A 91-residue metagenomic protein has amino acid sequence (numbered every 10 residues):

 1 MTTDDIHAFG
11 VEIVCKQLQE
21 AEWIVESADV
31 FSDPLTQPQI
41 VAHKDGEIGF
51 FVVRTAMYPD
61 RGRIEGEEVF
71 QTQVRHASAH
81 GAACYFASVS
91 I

Functional and structural regions predicted by a protein language model:
M1-D29: Acidic-basic catalytic patches of nuclease active cores, encompassing PD-(D/E)XK and other metal-cofactor nuclease
V11, T36, V69-F70: Amphipathic coiled-coil/heptad-repeat helices and related helical stalk/stem segments that mediate oligomerization
A28, H43-G49, V53-I91: Catalytic cores of nucleic-acid endonucleases
V30-P34: Solvent-exposed loop/turn segments connecting transmembrane beta-strands in outer-membrane beta-barrel proteins
Q37-A42: Short acidic loop-to-beta-strand element that houses the catalytic metal-binding Asp/Glu of nuclease active sites
